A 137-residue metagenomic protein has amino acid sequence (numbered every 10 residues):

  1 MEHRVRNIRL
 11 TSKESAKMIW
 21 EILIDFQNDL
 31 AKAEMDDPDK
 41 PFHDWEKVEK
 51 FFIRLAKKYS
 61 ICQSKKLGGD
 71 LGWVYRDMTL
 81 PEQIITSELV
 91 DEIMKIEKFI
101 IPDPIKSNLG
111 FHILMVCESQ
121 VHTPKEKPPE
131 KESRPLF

Functional and structural regions predicted by a protein language model:
M1-R4, T11, E21, D25: Acidic/polar surface patches and capping/hinge elements
R4-R6, H112-I113: Short, structured beta-strand segments at or near domain termini in extracellular proteins/domains
V5-I8, S133: Short, intrinsically disordered low-complexity segments
N7-L10, H43: Short N-terminal micro-motifs specific to bacterial/archaeal maturation and metal-cluster initiation sites
M18-K131: Peptidyl-prolyl cis-trans isomerase
K131-F137: Tryptophan-rich substrate-binding surfaces of secreted polymer-degrading and adhesive proteins
